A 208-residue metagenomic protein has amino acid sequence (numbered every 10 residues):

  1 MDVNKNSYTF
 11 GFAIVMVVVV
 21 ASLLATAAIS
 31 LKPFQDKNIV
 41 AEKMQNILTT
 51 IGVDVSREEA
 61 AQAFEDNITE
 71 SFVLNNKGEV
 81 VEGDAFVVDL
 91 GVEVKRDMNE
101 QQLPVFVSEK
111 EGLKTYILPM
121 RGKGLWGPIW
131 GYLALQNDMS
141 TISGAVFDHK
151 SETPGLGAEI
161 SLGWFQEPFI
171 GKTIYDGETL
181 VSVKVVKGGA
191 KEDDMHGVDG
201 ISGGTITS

Functional and structural regions predicted by a protein language model:
D2-S208: Flexible, solvent-exposed loop/hinge segments and secondary-structure transition points
